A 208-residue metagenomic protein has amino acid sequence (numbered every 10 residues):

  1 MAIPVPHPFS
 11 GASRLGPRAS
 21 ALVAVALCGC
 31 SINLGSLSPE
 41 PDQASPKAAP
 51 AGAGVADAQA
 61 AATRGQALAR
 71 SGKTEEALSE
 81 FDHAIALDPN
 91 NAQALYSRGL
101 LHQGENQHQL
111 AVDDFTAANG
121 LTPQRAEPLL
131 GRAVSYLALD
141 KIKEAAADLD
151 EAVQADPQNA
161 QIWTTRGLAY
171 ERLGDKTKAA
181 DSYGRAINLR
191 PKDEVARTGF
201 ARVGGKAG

Functional and structural regions predicted by a protein language model:
S31-L34: Bacterial signal peptide processing site
A53-N90, L100, G104-Q107: Alpha-helical segment of the N-proximal tetratricopeptide repeat
A58-Q59, A92-Q93, A126-E127, A160-Q161 (+1 more regions): Helix-start (N-cap) detector for alpha-helical repeat units in TPR-like alpha-solenoids, especially tetratricopeptide
A62, A69, Y96, H102-Q103 (+4 more regions): Position-specific recognition of the canonical hydrophobic site in helix A of tetratricopeptide repeat
S71-H83, G104-A117, L139-E151, L173-R185: Structural signature of tandem alpha-helical TPR/SEL1-like repeats, specifically the intra-repeat loop/turn
E171-E194, A201, G205: TPR/TPR-like (Sel1-like) alpha-helical repeat modules
